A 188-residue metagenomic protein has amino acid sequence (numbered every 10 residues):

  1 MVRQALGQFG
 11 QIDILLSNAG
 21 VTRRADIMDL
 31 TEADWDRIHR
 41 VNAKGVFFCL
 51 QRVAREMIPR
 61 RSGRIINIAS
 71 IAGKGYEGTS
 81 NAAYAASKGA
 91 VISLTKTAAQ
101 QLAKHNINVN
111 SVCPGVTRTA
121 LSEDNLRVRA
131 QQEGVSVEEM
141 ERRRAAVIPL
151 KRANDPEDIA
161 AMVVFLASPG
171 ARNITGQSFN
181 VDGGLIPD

Functional and structural regions predicted by a protein language model:
D26-I27, D34-D36, I65, R144: Substrate-binding pocket helix/loop in short-chain dehydrogenase/reductase
L30, Y76-A85, T97: Active-site loop-to-helix junction immediately N-terminal to the catalytic Tyr of the SDR YXXXK motif in Rossmann-fold
L50, S87, T95: Active-site helix of classical SDR
R55, Q100-Q101, R172: Alpha-helical segment proximal to the catalytic Tyr-Lys
S70: Residue(s) in the substrate-gating loop at a strand-loop-helix junction that position the organic substrate next
G75, R152, V163-V164, T175-D188: Short C-terminal tail/terminal secondary-structure segment of NAD(P)H-dependent dehydrogenase/reductase domains
A103, N108, I174-G176: Short, small/polar-rich loop/turn modules that mediate ligand/substrate recognition or access, typified
